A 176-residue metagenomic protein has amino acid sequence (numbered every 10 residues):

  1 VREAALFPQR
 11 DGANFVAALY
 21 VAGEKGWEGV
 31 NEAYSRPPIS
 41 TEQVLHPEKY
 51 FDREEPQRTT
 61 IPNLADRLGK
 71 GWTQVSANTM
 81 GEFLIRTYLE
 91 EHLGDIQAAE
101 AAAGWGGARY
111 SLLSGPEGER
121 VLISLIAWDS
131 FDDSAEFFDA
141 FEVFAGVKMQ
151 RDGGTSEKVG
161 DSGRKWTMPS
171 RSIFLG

Functional and structural regions predicted by a protein language model:
R2-E119, D133: Pan-zinc metallopeptidase signature
L113-E142, G146, G154-G176: A short, solvent-exposed beta-edge/loop patch
R151: Short, gly/Ser/Thr-rich active-site loops of penicillin-recognizing serine hydrolases
